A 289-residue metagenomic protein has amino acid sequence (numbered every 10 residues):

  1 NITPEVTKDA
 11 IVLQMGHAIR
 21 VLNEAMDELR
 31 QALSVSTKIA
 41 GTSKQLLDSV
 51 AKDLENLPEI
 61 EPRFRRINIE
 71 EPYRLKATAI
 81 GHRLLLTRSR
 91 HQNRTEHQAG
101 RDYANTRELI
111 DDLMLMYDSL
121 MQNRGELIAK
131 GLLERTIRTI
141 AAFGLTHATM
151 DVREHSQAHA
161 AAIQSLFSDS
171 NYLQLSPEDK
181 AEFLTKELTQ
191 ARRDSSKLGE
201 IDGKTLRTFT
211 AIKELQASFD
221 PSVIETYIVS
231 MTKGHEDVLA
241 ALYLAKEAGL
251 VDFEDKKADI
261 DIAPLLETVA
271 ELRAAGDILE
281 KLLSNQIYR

Functional and structural regions predicted by a protein language model:
N1-I2, G144: Glycine-centered positions within short beta-strands or beta-hairpins
T3-L29, S165, A245, L283: Extended active-site and interfacial segments that coordinate phosphate-rich ligands in large catalytic machineries
T3-P4, I140, T149-D151, E187-R289: Conserved alpha/beta-domain cores
D9, R30-S218: Extended, charge-enriched "interface" segments that sit outside catalytic cores
A10, V21, E28, R153 (+2 more regions): Short loop/turn segments at secondary-structure transitions that flank enzyme active sites
M15, L54, A258-D261: Anion-binding and metal-coordination hotspots
V21-E28, S170-Y172, K257-D259: Short C-terminal domain-edge/linker segments immediately following a structured domain
N23, D27-S34, M121, G125 (+4 more regions): Hydrophobic/aromatic-lined pockets within catalytic cores
